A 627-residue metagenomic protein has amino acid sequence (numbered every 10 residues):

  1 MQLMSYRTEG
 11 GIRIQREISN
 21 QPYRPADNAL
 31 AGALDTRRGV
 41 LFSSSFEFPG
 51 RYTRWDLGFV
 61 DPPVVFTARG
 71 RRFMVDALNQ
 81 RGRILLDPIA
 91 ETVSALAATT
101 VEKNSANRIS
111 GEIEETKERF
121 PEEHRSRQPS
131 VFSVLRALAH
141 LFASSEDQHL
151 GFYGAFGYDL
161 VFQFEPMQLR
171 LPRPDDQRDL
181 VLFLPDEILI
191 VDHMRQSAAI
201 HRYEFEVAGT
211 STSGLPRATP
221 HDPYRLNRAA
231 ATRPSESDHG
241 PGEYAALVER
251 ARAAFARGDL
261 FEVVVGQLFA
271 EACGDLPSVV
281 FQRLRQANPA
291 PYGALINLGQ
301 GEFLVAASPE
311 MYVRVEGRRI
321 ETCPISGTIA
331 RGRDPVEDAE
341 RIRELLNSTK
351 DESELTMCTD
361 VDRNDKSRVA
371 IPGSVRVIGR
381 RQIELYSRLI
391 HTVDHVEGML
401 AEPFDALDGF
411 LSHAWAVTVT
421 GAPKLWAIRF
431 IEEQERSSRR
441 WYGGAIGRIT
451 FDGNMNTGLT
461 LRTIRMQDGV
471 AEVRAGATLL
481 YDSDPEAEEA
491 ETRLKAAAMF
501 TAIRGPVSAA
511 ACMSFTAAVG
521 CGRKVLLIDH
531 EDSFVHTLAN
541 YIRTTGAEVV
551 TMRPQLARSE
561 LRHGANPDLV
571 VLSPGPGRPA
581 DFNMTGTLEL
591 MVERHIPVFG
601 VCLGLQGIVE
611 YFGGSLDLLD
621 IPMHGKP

Functional and structural regions predicted by a protein language model:
M1-G522: Extended alpha-helical targeting/anchoring segments, especially N-terminal organellar/secretory targeting helices
Y23-P25, T544-L561: A short, well-structured beta->alpha microelement
D259, A547, I596: Short phosphate-binding/catalytic loops that engage adenosine nucleotides
K524-D529: Conserved acidic segment of CheY-like receiver
G564-P627: Cysteine-nucleophile active-site neighborhood
